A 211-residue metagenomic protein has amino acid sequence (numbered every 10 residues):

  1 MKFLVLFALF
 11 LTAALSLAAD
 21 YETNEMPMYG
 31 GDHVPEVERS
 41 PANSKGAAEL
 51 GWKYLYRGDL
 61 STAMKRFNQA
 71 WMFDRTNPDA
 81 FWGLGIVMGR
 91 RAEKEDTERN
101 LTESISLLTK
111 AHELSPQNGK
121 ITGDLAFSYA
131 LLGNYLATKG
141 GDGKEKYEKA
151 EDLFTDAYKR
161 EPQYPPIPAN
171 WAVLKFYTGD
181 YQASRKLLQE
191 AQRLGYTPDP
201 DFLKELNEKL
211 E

Functional and structural regions predicted by a protein language model:
F3-A13: Sec-dependent N-terminal signal peptides
S16-R57: N-terminal leader/linker segments that initiate helical-solenoid repeat arrays
P41-L55, W82, G123, A130 (+1 more regions): Alpha-helical tetratricopeptide repeat
Y56, R90, L131, Y177 (+1 more regions): Register position in tetratricopeptide repeats
F73, L114, R160, R193-L194: Structural marker of alpha-solenoid helical repeat scaffolds
P78-P162: Alpha-helical adaptor scaffolds
A80, I121, I167, D199-D201: TPR alpha-solenoid repeat register
